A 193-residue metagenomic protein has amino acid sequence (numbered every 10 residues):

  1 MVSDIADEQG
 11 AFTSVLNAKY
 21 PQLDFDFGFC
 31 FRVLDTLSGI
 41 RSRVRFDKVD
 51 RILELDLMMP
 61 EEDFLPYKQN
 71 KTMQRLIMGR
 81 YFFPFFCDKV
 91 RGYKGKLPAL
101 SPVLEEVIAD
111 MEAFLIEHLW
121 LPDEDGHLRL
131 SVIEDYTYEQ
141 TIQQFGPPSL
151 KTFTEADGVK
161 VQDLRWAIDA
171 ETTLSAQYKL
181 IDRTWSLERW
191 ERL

Functional and structural regions predicted by a protein language model:
D4-Q9, S14-C30, L34-L193: Residues within mature, well-folded domains
